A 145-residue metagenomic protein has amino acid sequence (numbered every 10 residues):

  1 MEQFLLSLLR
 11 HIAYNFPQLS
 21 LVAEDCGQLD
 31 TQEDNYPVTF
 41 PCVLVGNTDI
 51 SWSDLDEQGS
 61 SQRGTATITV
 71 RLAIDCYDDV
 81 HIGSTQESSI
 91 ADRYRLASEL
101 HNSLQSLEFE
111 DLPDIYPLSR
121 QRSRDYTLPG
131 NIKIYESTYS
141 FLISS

Functional and structural regions predicted by a protein language model:
M1-P37, T48-S145: Charged, amphipathic alpha-helical segments and their flanking helix caps
P41-V45: A short glycine-rich, His/Asp/Glu-containing loop-to-beta-strand
